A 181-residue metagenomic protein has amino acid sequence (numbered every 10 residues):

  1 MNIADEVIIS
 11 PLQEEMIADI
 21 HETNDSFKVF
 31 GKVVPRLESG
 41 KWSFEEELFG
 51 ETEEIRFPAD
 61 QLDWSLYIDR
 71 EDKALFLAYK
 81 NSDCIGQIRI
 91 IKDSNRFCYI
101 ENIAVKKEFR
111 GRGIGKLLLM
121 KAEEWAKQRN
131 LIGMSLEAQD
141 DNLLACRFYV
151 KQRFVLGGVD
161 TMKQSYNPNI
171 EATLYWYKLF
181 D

Functional and structural regions predicted by a protein language model:
I3, I132, Q139-C146, Q152-V155 (+1 more regions): C-terminal "cap" of GNAT-fold acetyltransferases
D5-I8: Extreme N-terminal starter segment of soluble prokaryotic enzymes
E14-E15, D19-F97, E101, K106-K107 (+3 more regions): Acetyl-CoA-dependent GNAT
A104, S135-E137: Short aromatic/hydrophobic contact patches that present stacked aromatics for nucleic-acid/ligand binding
V105, G111-E124, V150-K151: Conserved acetyl-CoA-binding loop-helix of GNAT-fold acetyltransferases
R112, Q128-I132: Short coil/turn segments at alpha/beta junctions that flank glycine-rich nucleotide-binding fingerprints
